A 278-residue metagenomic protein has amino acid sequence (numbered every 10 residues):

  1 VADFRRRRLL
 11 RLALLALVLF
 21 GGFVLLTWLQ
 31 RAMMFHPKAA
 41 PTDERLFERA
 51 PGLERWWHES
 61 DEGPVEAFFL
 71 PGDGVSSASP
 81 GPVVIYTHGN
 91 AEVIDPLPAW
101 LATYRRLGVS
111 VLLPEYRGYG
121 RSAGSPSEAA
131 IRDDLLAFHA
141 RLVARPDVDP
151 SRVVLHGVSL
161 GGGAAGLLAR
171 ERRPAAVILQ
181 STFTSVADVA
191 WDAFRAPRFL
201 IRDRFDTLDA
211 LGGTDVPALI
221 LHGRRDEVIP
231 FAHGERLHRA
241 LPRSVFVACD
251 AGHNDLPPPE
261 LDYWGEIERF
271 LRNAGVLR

Functional and structural regions predicted by a protein language model:
R11-E59: An N-terminal hydrophobic leader/cap segment in hydrolases
E62-R141: Membrane-embedded segments
W100, T207, V216, P230-R239: Short alpha-helix in the alpha/beta-hydrolase fold that links the catalytic acid
R141-R145, S151-F194: Primarily recognizes the serine-hydrolase "nucleophile elbow" in alpha/beta-hydrolase and SGNH/GDSL folds
A196-A210, D215-V216: Active-site nucleophile elbow and catalytic-triad environment of alpha/beta-hydrolase enzymes
T214-D215, I220-H222, D226: Short beta-strand/loop motif that positions the catalytic acidic residue of the alpha/beta-hydrolase fold
R224-I229, H253-D255: Acidic catalytic loop of the alpha/beta-hydrolase fold
A251-W264: Catalytic histidine-centered segment of alpha/beta-hydrolase-like enzymes
